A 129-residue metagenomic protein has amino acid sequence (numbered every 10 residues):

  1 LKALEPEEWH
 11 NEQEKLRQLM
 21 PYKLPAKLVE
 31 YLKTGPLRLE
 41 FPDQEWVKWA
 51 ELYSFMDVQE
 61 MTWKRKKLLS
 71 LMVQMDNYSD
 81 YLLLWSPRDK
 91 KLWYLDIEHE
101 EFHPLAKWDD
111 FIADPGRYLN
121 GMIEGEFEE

Functional and structural regions predicted by a protein language model:
L1-L83, E126-F127: A surface-exposed partner-binding patch
S79-Y81, K91-Y94: Substrate-binding/catalytic groove segments of enzymes that remodel or degrade extracellular structural polymers
S86-D89: Short acidic-glycine loop/turn motifs at beta-strand connectors
W93-E126: Compact, glycine/acidic-enriched structural inserts
